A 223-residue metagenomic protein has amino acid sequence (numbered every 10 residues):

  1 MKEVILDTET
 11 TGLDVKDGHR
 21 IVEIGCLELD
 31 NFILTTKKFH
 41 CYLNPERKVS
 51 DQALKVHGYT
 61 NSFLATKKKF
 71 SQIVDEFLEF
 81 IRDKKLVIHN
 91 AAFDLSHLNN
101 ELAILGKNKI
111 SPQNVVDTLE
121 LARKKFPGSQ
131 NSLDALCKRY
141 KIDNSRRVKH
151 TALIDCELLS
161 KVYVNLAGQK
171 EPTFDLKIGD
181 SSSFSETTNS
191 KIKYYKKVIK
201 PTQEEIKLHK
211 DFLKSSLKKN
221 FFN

Functional and structural regions predicted by a protein language model:
M1-V4, T8-Q113, R123, L133-H150 (+1 more regions): Conserved non-catalytic scaffold segment of RNase H-like nuclease domains
D117, L121: Ligand/cofactor pocket segment of small-molecule handling proteins
S129: Glycine-rich phosphate-binding loop plus the immediately following alpha-helix
K149-A152, T202: Aromatic-acidic/polar surface patches that form glycan- and anion
T151-V164: Acidic, divalent-metal-coordinating active-site segment for phosphoryl/phosphodiester hydrolysis, typified by short
N165-N223: Acidic two-metal-ion nuclease catalytic site recognized across multiple nuclease folds, prominently DnaQ/RNase D-T
